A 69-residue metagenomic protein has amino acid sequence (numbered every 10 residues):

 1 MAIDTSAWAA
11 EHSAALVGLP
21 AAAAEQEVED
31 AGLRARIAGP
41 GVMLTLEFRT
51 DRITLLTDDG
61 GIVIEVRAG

Functional and structural regions predicted by a protein language model:
M1-G69: Exposed, flexible binding/inhibitory loops of compact, secreted disulfide-stabilized domains
